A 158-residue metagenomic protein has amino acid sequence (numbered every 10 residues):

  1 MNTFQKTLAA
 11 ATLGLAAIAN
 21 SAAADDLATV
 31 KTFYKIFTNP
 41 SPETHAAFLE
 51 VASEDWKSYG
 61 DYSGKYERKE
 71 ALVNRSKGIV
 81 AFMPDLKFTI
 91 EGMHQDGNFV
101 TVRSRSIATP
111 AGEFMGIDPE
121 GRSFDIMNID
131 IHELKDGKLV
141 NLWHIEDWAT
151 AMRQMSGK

Functional and structural regions predicted by a protein language model:
M1-A9: Bacterial N-terminal signal peptides that target proteins for export
A9-A17: Bacterial N-terminal signal peptides
I18-A24: Sec/Tat signal peptide C-region and signal peptidase I cleavage site
A24-D55: Short acidic-aromatic low-complexity motifs
A46-G97: A solvent-exposed, acidic/Ser-Thr-rich amphipathic alpha-helical stretch
N98-P110: A short hydrophobic beta-strand element
A108-K135: Exposed beta-sheet edge and beta->alpha loop/turn motif
D125-R153: Short beta-strand edge/turn micro-motifs at domain boundaries
